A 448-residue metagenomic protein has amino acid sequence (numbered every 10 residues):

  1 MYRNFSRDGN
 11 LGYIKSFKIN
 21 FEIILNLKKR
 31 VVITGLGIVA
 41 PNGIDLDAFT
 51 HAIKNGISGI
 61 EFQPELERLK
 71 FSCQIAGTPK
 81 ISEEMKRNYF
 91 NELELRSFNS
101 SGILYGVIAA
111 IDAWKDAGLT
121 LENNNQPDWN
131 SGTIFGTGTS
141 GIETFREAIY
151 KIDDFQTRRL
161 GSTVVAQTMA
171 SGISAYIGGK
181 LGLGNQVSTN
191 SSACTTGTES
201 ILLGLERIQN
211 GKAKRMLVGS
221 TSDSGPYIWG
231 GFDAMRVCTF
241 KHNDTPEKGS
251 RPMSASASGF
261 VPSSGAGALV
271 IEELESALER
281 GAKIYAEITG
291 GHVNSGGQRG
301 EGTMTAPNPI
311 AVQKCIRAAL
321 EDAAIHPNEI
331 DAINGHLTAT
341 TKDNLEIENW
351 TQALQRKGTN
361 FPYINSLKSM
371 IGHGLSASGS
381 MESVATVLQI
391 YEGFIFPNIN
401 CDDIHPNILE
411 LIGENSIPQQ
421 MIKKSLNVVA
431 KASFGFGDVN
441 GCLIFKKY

Functional and structural regions predicted by a protein language model:
F17-L95, A117, E275-E287, V384-I399 (+1 more regions): ACP-dependent fatty acid/polyketide chain-elongation machinery
R30-T34, I57-F62, T245-A323, D331-A332: Condensing-enzyme catalytic core mediating Claisen C-C bond formation in acyl metabolism
I33, K54-T189, T221-G231, P327-N344: Conserved beta-ketoacyl condensing-enzyme motif
D47-K54, G141-R158, R207-N210, G230-H242 (+3 more regions): A glycine- and small-aliphatic-rich helix-loop capping segment at beta-alpha/alpha-beta transitions that lines
G106-L119, A170-I173, G178-L181, V187-T221 (+4 more regions): Active-site-proximal alpha-helical scaffold in enzymes
D154-G161, L202, E206, D223-E279 (+2 more regions): Glycine-/small-residue-rich "gating" segment that lines the acyl/pantetheine channel and substrate pocket
K212-S258, V293-P307, G335-N344, N360-I412: Acyl-CoA/ACP chain-elongation machinery
